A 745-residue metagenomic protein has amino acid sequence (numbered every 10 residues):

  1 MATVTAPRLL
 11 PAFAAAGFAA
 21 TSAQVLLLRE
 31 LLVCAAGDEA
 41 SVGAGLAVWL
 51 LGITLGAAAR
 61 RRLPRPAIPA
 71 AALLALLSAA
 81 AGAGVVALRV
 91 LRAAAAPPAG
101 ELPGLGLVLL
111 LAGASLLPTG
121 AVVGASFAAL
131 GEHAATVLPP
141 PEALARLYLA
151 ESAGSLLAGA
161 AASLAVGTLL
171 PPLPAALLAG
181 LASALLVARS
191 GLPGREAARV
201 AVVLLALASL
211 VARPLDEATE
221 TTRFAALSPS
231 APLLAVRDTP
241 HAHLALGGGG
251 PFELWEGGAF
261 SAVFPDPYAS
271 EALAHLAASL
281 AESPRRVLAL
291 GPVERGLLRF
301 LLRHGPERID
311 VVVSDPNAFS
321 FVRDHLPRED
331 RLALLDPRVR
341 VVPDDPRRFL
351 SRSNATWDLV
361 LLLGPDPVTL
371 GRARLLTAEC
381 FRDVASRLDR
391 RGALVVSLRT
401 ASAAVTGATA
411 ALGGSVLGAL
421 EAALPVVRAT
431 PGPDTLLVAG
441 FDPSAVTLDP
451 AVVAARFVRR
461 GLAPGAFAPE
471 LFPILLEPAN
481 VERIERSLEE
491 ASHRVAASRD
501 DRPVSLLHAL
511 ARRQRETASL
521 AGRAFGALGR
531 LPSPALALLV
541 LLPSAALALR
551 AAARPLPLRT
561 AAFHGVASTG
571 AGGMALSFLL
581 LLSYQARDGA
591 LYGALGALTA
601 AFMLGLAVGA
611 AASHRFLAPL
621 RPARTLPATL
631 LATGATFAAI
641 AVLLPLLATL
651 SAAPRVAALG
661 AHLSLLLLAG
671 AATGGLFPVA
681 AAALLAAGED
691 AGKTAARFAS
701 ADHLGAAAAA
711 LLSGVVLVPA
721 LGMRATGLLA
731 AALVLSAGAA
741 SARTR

Functional and structural regions predicted by a protein language model:
M1-P469, P473-R745: Alpha-helical transmembrane segments of multi-pass membrane proteins
